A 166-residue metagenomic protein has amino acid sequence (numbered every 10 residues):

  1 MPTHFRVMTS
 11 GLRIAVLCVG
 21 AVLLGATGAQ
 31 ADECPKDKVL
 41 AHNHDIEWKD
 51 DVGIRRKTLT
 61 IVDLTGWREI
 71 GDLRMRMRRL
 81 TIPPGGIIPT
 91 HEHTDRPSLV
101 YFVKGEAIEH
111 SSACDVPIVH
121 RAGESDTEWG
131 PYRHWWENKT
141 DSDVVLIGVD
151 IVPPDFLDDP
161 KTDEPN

Functional and structural regions predicted by a protein language model:
P2-H4, G28-R76, P117-V119, D126 (+1 more regions): A short, N-terminal "cap"/entry segment at the start of jelly-roll beta-barrel domains of the cupin/DSBH fold
P2-I14: Bacterial Sec-dependent N-terminal signal peptides
G11-G25: Bacterial N-terminal signal peptides
I70-L73, G86-L99: A short beta-loop-beta micro-motif enriched in histidine and acidic residues
I82, A113-P131: Short acidic-glycine-tyrosine-enriched beta hairpin
I88-H93, S111, I118, E137-K139: Short histidine-centered beta-strand/loop micro-motifs that create catalytic or ligand/metal-coordination sites
D95-C114: Glycine- and acidic-residue-biased ligand/ion/polar-headgroup-sensing regions
R121, G130-F156: Ligand-binding loop in jelly-roll beta-barrel domains
